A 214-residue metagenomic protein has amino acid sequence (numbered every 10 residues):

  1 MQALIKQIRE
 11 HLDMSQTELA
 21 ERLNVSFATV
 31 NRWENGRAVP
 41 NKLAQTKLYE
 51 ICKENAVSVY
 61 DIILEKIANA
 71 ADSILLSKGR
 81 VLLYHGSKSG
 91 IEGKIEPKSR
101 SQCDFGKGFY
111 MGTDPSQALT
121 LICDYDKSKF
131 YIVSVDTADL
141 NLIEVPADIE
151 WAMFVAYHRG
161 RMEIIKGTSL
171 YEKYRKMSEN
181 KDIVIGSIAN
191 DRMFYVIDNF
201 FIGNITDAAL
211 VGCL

Functional and structural regions predicted by a protein language model:
M1, E10-H11, Y49, E54 (+3 more regions): Beta-strand-enriched accessory nucleic-acid recognition/scaffold domains that flank the catalytic cores of large
M1-L4, A44: N-terminal positioning helix adjacent to the helix-turn-helix/winged-helix DNA-binding module
A3-R22: Short basic helix-loop element that most often maps to the first helix and adjoining turn of HTH DNA-binding modules
N24, N41-D61: DNA major-groove recognition helix of helix-turn-helix/homeodomain DNA-binding modules
N24-P40: Recognition helix of helix-turn-helix/homeodomain-like DNA-binding domains that insert into the DNA major groove
I67-S73, K78-R80, E96-K107, T113-R175: ADP-ribosyltransferase catalytic core
G86-G93: Short polar catalytic/cofactor-binding loops
I149-L214: Active-site-proximal loop/hinge segments that shape catalytic or ion-binding/gating pockets
